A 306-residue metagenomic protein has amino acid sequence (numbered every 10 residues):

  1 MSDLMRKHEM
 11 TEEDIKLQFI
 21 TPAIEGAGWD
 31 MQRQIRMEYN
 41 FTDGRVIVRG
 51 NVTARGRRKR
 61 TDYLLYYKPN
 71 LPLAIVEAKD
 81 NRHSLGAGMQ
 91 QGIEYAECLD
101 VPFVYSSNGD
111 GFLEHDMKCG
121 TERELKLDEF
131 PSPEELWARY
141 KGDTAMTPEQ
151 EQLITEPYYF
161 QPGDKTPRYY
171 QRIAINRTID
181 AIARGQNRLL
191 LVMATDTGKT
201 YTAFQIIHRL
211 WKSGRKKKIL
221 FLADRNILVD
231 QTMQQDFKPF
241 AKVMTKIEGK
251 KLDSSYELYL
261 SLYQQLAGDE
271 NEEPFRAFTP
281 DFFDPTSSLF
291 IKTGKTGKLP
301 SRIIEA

Functional and structural regions predicted by a protein language model:
M1-K218, A223-V243, S254-L258, Q264-F283 (+1 more regions): ATP-dependent helicase/translocase motor core
M244-K250: Short, flexible cytosolic linker that couples an ABC transmembrane/permease module to its adjacent nucleotide-binding
